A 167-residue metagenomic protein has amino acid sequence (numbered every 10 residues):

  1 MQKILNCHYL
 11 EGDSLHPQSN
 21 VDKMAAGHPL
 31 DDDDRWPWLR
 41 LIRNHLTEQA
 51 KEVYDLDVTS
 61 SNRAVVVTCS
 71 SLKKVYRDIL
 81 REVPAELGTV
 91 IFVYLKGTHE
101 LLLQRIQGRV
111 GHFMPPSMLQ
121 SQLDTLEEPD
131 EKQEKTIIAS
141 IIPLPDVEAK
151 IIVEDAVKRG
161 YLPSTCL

Functional and structural regions predicted by a protein language model:
M1-I4, I79-P84, D155: Alpha-helical structural signal in soluble globular domains
Q2-T47: Conserved substrate/cofactor phosphate-moiety recognition/catalytic segment in nucleotide-dependent phosphotransferases
I4, G88, Q104-Q107, E127-L167: NTP-dependent small-molecule kinase module
G12, T68-C69, V93-L95, A139-I141: Small/polar loops that bind or transfer phosphate-bearing groups
L15-H16, S71-K73, G97-L101, L144: Conserved nucleotide-binding/hydrolysis micro-motifs of P-loop NTPases
K23, H28, V83-P129: A glycine- and Lys/Arg-enriched "phosphate-lid" helix/loop adjacent to the NTP-binding pocket of small-molecule kinases
D33-L87, L95: Glycine-rich phosphate-binding loop used to anchor ATP phosphates in small-molecule kinases, encompassing both
S60-V67, R77, L102-L103, Q107 (+2 more regions): Non-catalytic structural scaffold of enzyme domains
